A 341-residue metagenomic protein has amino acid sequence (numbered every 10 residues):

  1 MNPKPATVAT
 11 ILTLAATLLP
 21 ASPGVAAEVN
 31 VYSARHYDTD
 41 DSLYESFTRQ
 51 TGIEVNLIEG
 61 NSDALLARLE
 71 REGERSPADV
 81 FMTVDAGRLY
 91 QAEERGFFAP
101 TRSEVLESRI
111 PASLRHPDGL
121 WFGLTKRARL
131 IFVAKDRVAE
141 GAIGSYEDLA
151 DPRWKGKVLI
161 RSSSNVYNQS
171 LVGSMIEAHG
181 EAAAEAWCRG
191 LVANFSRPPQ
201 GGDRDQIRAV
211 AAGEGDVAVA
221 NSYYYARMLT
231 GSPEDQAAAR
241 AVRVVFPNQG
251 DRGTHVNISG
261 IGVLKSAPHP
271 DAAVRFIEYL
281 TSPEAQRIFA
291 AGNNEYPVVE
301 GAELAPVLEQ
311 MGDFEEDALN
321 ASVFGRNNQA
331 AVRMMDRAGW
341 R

Functional and structural regions predicted by a protein language model:
A26-Q91, R341: Early extracytoplasmic/lumenal segment of secretory-pathway proteins
Y32-R35, P117-D118, V133-K135, G141 (+3 more regions): Short beta-strand->loop
S76-F81, A99-V133, E147, K157-I160: A structural signal for short loop-to-beta-strand junctions that line the ligand-binding cleft of periplasmic/secreted
L89-F97, H116-G144, G173, V256-G262: Periplasmic solute-binding protein
F98-E107, L120-F122, E147, P233-H255 (+1 more regions): Short beta-strand->loop
S163, Y167, S174, A178-P247: Ligand-binding pocket segment of bilobal, Venus flytrap-like solute-binding proteins
S259-L319: Mature extracytoplasmic/periplasmic domains
P306-R341: Extracellular/periplasmic bilobal clamshell ligand-binding domains
